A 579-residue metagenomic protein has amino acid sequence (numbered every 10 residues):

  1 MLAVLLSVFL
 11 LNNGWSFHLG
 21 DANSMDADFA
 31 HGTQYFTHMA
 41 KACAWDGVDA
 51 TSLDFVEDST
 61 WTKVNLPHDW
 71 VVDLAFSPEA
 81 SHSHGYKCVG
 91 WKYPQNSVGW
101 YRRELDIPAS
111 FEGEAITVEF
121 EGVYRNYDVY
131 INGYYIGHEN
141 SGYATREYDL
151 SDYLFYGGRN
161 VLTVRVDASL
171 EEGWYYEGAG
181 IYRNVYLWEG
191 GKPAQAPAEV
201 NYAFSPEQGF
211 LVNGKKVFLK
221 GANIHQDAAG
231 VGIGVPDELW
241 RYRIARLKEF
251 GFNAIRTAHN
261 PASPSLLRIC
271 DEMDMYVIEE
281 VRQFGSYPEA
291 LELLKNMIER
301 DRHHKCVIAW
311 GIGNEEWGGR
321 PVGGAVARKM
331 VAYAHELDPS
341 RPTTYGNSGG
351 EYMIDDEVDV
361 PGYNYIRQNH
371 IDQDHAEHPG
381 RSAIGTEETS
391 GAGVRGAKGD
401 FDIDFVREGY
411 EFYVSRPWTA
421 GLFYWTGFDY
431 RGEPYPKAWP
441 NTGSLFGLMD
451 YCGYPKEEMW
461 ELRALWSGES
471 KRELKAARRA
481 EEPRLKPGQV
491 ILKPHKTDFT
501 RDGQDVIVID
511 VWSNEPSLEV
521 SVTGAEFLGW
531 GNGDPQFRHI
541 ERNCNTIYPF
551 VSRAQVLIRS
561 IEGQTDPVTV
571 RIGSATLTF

Functional and structural regions predicted by a protein language model:
L2-S7: Short, strongly hydrophobic alpha-helical membrane anchors
V8-F17, A22: Mature N-terminal, pre-catalytic/accessory segment of carbohydrate-active enzymes
L11, F29-F55, K63-L66, D73-A75 (+8 more regions): Extended substrate-binding grooves/exosites of carbohydrate-active enzymes
H18-N23, T37, G47, W70-S77 (+6 more regions): Accessory beta-strand-rich segments of carbohydrate-active enzymes
K87-Y93, D498: Short, P/G- and charge-enriched loop/turn segments at secondary-structure junctions
W188, V200-N201, T578-F579: Short beta-strand edge segments in extracellular beta-sheet folds
